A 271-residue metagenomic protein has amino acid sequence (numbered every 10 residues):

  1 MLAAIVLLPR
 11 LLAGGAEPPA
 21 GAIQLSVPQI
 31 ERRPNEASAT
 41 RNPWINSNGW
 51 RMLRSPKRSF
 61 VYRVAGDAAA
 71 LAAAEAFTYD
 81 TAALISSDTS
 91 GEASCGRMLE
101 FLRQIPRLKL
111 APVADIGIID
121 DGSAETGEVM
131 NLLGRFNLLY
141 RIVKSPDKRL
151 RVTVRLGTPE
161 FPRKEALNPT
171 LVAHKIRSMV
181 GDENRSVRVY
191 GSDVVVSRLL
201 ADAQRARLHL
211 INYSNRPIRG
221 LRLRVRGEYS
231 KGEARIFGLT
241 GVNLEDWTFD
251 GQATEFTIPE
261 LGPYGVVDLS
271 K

Functional and structural regions predicted by a protein language model:
M1-K271: Carbohydrate-binding surfaces of carbohydrate-active enzymes
